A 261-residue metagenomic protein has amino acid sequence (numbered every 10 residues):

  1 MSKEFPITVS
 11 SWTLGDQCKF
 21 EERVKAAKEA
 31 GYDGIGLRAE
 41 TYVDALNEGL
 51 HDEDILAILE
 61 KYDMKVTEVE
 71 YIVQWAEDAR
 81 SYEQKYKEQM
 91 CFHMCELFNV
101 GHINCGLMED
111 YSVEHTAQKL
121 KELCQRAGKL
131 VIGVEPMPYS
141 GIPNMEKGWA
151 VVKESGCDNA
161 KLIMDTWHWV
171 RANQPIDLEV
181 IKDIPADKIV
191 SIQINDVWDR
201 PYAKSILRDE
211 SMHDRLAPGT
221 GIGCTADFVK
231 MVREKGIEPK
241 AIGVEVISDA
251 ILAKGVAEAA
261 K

Functional and structural regions predicted by a protein language model:
M1-V100, N159-K161, D187, A260-K261: N-terminal pre-domain/capping segments
S10-L14, R38-Y42, Y71-Q74, L107-D110 (+4 more regions): Active-site beta-loop-alpha junctions enriched in small/polar residues
E21, I58-K65, A76-M164, R171 (+3 more regions): Active-site acidic/histidine proton-transfer and metal-coordination neighborhood in alpha/beta enzyme cores
A26-A27, D52-I55, Q84-K87, K121-E122 (+4 more regions): Short, hinge-like loop/turn segments at secondary-structure boundaries
I35-G36, T67-V69, I103-C105, I132 (+2 more regions): Hydrophobic residues within beta-strands of alpha/beta enzymes
L46, A79-Y82, M145-E146, V170-P239: Gly/Pro-rich active-site loop or hairpin
A160, K240-I242: Residue-level recognition of the N-termini of beta-strands and the immediately preceding loop/turn
G243-K261: C-terminal/domain-terminus segments
